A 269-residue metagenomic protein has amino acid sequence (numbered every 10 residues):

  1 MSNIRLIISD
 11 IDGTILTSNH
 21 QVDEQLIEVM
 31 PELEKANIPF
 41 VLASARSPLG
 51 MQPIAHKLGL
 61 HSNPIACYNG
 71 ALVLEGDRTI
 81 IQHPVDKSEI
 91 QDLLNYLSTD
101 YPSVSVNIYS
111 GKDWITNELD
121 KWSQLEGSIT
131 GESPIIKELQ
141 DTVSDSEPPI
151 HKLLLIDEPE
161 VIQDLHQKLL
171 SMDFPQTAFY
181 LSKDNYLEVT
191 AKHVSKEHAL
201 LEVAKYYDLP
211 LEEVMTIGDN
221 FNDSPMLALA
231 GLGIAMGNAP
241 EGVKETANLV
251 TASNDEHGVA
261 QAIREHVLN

Functional and structural regions predicted by a protein language model:
S2-L6, D23, E188-N269: Mg2+-dependent phosphoryl-transfer enzymes with acidic/Ser/Thr/Gly-rich catalytic loops
N3-S18: Asp-based phosphoryl-transfer active-site loop
Q21-S123: Active-site phosphate-binding/coordination module
L26, M51-A55, L165, L169 (+3 more regions): Hydrophobic packing residues within well-ordered alpha-helices of enzyme cores
E32, Y96, K168-S171, G242: Alpha-helical scaffold elements within enzyme catalytic domains, especially in hydrolases
N37-V41, H61-N63, H151-K152, E212-E213 (+1 more regions): Short active-site oxyanion
L58-H61, N69, M172-P175, L229-A230 (+1 more regions): Short, structured coil segments at secondary-structure junctions
S103-I217, N238: Conserved acidic, metal-coordinating active-site core of Asp-based, Mg2+-dependent phosphoryl-transfer enzymes
